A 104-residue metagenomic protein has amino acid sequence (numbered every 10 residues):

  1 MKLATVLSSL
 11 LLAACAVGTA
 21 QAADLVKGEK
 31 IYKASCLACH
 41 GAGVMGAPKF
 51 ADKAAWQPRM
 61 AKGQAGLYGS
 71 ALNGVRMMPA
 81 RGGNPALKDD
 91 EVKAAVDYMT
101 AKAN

Functional and structural regions predicted by a protein language model:
M1-S8: Bacterial Sec-dependent N-terminal signal peptides
T5, V17-D24: Sec/Tat signal peptide C-region and signal peptidase I cleavage site
S8-C15: Bacterial N-terminal signal peptides
V26-A34: Local sequence-structure signature of Cys/Sec-based thiol-disulfide redox active-site neighborhoods
I31, A103-N104: Short sequence/structural segments immediately N-terminal
S35-A42, A95: The canonical Cys-X-X-Cys-His
H40-G69: Gly/Gly-Pro-rich "capping" loops immediately C-terminal to redox-active cysteine motifs in periplasmic/lumenal
K49, S70-A94, Y98-K102: Axial heme c-ligation environment in periplasmic c-type cytochrome domains
